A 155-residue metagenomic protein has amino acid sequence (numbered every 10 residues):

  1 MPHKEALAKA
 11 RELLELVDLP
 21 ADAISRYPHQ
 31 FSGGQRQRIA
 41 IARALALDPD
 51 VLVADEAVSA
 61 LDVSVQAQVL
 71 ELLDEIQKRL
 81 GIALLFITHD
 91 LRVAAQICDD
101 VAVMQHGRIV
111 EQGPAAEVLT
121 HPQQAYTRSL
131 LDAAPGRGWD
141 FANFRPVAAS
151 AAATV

Functional and structural regions predicted by a protein language model:
E5-D22, L131-D132: Conserved ABC ATPase "signature" region
Y27-F31, Q35: Conserved ABC ATPase signature
I41, V69: Hydrophobic anchor residue at the start of the ABC signature
A46-D50: A short, proline-enriched helix->beta-strand linker immediately N-terminal to the Walker B motif in ABC-type P-loop
A94-Q96: A short, surface-exposed alpha-helical micro-motif characterized by mixed small hydrophobic and charged/polar residues
Q112-V155: Short catalytic/signature loops enriched in Gly
